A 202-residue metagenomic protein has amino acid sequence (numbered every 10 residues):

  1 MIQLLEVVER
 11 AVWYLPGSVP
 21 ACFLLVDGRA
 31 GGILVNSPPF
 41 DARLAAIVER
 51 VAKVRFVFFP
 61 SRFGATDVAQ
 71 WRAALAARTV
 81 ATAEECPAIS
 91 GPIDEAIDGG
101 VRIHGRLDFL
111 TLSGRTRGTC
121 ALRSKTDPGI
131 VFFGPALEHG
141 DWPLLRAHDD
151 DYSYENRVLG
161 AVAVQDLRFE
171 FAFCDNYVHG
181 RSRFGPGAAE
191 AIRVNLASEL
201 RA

Functional and structural regions predicted by a protein language model:
M1-V7: Long, non-catalytic terminal segments
V7-Y14, H104-L110: Short, hydrophobic/aromatic-rich segments at coil-to-beta transitions
R10, G32-L34, F40, T116-A202: Metallo-beta-lactamase
Y14-F56: Pre-active-site segment of Zn-dependent metallo-hydrolases
P39-E85: Active-site metal-binding motif and surrounding structural segment of the metallo-beta-lactamase
L44-A46, D67-A69, S90-G91, W142-P143 (+1 more regions): Short glycine-/acidic-enriched loop or helix-start segments at secondary-structure transitions that form or flank
V57-G64, G114-R117, N176: Histidine-centered catalytic micro-motifs
A69-G118, T126, Y152-R168: Metallo-beta-lactamase
